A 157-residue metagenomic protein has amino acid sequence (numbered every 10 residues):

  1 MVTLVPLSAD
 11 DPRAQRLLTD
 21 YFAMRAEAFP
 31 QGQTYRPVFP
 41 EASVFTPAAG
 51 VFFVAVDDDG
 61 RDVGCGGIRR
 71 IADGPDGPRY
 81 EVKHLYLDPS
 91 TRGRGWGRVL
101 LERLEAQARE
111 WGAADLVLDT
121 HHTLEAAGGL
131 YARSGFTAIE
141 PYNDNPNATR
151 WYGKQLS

Functional and structural regions predicted by a protein language model:
V2-R79, K83, D88-S90, L101-R103 (+3 more regions): Acetyl-CoA-dependent GNAT
P12, R94, E125: Loop/helix-junction capping segments adjacent to catalytic residues or to phosphate/diphosphate-binding pockets
D20, A114-G135, E140-S157: C-terminal "cap" of GNAT-fold acetyltransferases
G60, G95-G97, G112: Conserved G/P- and acidic residue-centered "switch" motifs that form tight phosphate/ATP-binding loops in soluble
D88-S90, R94, H122: Active-site acidic-Proline motif in GNAT/NAT acetyltransferases
G93, A106-E110, R133, T137: Conserved amphipathic alpha-helical interaction elements at protein-protein interfaces in regulatory, energy-coupling
W96, E102-L104, T123-L124: Short, flexible segments with low predicted structural confidence
